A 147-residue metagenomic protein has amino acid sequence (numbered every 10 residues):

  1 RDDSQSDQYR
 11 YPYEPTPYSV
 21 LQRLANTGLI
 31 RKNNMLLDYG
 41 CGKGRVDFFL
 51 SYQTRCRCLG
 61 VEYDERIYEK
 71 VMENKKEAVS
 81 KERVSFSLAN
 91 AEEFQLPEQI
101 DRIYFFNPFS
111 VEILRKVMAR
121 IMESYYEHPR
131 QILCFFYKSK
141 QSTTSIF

Functional and structural regions predicted by a protein language model:
R1-R31: S-adenosyl-L-methionine
N33-G40: Conserved class I S-adenosyl-L-methionine
G44-F48: Glycine-rich SAM-binding Motif I of class I
R57-E62: Conserved SAM-binding motif I beta-strand of class I
V71-M72: Conserved SAM-binding loop
K81-A89: Conserved SAM-binding strand-loop segment of SAM-dependent methyltransferases
R102-I113: A short SAM/SAH-binding and catalytic strip from SAM-dependent methyltransferases
E112-F147: C-terminal substrate-binding/active-site "lid" region of AdoMet-derived donor-dependent transferases
